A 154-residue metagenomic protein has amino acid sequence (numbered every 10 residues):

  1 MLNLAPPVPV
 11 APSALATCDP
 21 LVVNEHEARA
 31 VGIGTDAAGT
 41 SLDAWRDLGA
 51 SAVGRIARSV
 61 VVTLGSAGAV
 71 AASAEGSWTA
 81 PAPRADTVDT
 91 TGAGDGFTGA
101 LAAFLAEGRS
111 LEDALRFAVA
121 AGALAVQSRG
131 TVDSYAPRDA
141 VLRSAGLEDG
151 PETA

Functional and structural regions predicted by a protein language model:
M1-A44, A67-A69: Conserved beta-alpha-beta core of the PfkB/ribokinase-like small-molecule kinase fold
P9, G34-A154: Conserved phosphate-binding/catalytic region of the ribokinase-like
